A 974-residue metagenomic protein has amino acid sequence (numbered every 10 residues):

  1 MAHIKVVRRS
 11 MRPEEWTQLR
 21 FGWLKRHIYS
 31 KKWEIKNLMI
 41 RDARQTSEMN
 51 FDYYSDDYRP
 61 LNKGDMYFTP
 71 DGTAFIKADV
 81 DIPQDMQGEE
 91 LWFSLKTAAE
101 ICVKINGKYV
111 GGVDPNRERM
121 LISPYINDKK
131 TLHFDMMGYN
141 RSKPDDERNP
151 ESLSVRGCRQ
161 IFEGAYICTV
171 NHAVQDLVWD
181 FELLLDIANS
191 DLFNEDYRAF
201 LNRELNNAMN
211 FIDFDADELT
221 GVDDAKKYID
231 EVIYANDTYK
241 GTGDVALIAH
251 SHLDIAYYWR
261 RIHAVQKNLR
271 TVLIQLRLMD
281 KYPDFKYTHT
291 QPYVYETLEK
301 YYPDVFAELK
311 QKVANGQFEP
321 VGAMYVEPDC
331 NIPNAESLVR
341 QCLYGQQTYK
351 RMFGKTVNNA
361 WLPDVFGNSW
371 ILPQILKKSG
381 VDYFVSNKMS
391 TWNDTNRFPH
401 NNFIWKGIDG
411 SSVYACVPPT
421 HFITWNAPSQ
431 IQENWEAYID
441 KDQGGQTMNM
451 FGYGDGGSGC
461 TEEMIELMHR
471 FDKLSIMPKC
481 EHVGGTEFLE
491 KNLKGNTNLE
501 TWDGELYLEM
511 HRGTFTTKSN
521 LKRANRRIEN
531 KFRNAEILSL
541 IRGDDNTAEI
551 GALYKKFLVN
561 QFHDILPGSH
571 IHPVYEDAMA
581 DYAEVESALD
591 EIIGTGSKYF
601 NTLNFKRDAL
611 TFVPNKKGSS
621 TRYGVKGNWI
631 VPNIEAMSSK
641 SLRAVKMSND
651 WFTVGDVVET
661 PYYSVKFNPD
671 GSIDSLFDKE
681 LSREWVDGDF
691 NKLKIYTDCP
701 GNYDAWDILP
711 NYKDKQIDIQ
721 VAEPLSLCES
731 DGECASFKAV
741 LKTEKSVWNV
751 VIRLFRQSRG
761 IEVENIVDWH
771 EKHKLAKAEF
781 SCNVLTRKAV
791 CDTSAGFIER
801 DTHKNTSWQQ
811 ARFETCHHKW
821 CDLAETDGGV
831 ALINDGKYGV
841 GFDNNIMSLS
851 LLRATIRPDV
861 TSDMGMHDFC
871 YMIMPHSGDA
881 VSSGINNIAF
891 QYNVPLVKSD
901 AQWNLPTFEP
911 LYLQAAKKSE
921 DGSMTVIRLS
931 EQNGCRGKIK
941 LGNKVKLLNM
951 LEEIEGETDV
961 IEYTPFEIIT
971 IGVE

Functional and structural regions predicted by a protein language model:
M1-L61, R156: Accessory carbohydrate-binding/adhesion or oligomerization-edge regions at the termini of glycan-active proteins
M66-Q84: Short beta-strands within extracellular/lumenal beta-sheet-rich domains
Q87-I105, F134, F600: Aromatic-lined ligand-binding clefts that engage carbohydrates, nucleic acids, or primary amines
N127-T220, D244, H252-L253, H400-G594 (+5 more regions): Active-site and substrate-binding clefts of carbohydrate-active enzymes
D237-T242, L276-Y282, Y301-E319, K350 (+2 more regions): Acidic (Asp/Glu)-rich catalytic clusters
I255, P283-P363: Metal-dependent polysaccharide deacetylase catalytic core of the NodB/CE4 family, i.e., the active-site-bearing domain
V339-I371, I375-K378, N434-M450: CE4/NodB-like, metal-dependent polysaccharide N-deacetylase domain that modifies extracellular/periplasmic N-acetylated
L372-K377, M389-T391, P399-N402, W435-E436 (+2 more regions): C-terminal (or distal) subdomains of carbohydrate-active enzymes
